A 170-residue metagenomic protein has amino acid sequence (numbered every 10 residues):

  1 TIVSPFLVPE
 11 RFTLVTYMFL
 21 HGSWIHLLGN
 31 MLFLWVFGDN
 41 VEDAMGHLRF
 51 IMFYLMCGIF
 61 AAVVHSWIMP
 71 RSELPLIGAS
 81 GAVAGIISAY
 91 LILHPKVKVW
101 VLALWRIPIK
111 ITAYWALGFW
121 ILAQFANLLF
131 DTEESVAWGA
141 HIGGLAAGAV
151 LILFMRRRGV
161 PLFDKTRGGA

Functional and structural regions predicted by a protein language model:
T1-A170: A detector for small-residue-rich transmembrane helices and their helix-helix packing motifs
